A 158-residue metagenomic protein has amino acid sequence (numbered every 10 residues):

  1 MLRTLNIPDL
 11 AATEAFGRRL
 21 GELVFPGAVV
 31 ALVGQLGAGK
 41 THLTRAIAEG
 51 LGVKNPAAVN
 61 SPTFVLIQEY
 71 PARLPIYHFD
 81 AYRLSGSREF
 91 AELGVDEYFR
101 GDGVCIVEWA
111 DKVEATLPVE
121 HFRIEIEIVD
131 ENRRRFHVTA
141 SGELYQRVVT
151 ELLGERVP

Functional and structural regions predicted by a protein language model:
M1-F16: N-terminal pre-Walker A segment at the start of P-loop NTPase domains
R3, S85-P158: Short phosphate-coordinating micro-motif centered on Lys-Gly-acidic
L20-G27: Phosphate-binding P-loop
V29-A31: Short hydrophobic/aromatic beta-strand immediately N-terminal to the Walker A/P-loop
V33-Q35: P-loop (Walker A) phosphate-binding loop of NTP-binding proteins
K40: Conserved lysine of the Walker
E49-A58: Post-Walker A helix-loop "phosphate-sensing" segment adjacent to the P-loop in P-loop NTPases
S61-Y77: AAA+/P-loop NTPase substrate/partner-engagement loops
